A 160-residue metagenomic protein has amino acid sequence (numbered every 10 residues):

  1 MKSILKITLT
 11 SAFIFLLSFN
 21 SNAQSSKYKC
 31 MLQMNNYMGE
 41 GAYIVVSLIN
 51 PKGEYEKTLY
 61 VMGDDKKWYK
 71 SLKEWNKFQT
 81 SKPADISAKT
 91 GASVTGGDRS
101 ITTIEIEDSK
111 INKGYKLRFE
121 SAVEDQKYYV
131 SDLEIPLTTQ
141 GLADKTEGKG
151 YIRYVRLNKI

Functional and structural regions predicted by a protein language model:
M1-S26: Bacterial Sec-dependent N-terminal signal peptides
S25, R99, N112-K116: Extracellular Ig-like/FN3 beta-sandwich strand-entry sites
K27-M38: Short amphipathic, basic-aromatic surface patches that mediate peripheral association with negatively charged
L32-M34, Y128-I160: Short beta-strand elements
V45-I49, R118-E120: Beta-strand signatures of extracellular beta-sandwich domains
L48-K82: N-terminal, post-signal-peptide region of Sec/Tat-exported proteins
S71-E105: Extended, solvent-exposed segments with strong compositional bias
G91-G97, S109-I111, A122-S131: Short acidic/polar inter-strand loop motif in beta-rich domains
